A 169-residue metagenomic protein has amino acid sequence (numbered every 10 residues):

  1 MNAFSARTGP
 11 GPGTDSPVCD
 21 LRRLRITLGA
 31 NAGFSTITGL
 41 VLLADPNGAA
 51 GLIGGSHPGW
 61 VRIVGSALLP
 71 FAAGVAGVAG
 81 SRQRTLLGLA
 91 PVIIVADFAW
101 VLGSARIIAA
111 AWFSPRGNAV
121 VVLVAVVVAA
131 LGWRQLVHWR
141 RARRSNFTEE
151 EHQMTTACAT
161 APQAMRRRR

Functional and structural regions predicted by a protein language model:
N2-S35: Cytosolic juxtamembrane helix and N-cap/initiation of the first transmembrane helix
G11, R143-P162: Short, highly charged, low-complexity non-transmembrane loops/tails of multi-pass membrane proteins
T14-L21, L52-I53, A79-Q83: Helix-boundary and loop/linker segments of multi-pass membrane transporters
A30-L42, P58-G80, V92-L102, V126-A130: Core segments of alpha-helical transmembrane spans in multipass integral membrane proteins
P46-S56, A110-F113: Membrane-interface helix termini and inter-helical loops of multi-pass transporters
R82-L86, F113: Membrane-interface helix-boundary motifs at transmembrane edges
L102-V122, R140: Membrane-helix boundary connector in multi-pass membrane proteins
V126-N146: Membrane-water interface at the C-terminal end of transmembrane alpha helices
